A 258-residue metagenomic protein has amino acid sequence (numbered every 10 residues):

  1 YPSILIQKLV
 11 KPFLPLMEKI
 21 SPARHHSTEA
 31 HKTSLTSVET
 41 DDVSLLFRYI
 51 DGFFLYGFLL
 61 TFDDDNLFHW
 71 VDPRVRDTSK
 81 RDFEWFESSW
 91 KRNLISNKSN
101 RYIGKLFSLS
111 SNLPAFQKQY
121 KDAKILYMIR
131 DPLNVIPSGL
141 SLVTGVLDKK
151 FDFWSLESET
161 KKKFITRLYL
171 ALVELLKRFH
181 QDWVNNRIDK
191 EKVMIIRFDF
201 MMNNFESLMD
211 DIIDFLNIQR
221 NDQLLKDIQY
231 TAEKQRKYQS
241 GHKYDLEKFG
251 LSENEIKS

Functional and structural regions predicted by a protein language model:
P2-Y102: PAPS-dependent sulfation machinery
A30-T40, W85-W90, K121-L133, L156-F164 (+1 more regions): Short charge-dense sequence patches
V71, D77-F83, L94, G139-S258: PAPS-dependent sulfotransferases, especially Golgi type II membrane carbohydrate sulfotransferases
W85-S89, N112, R178: Well-ordered alpha-helical segments embedded in enzymatic catalytic cores
S96-N100, Q119-A123, D189-K190: Short, well-ordered loop/turn elements at secondary-structure boundaries
R101-G104, I195-I196: Short catalytic-loop micro-motif centered on adjacent basic/acidic residues
K105-S108, F116-S141: Conserved phosphate-donor/acceptor-positioning beta-strand/loop module used by diverse small-molecule
L109-P114, L133-I136, V146, M202-F205: Flexible loop/turn segments at secondary-structure boundaries
